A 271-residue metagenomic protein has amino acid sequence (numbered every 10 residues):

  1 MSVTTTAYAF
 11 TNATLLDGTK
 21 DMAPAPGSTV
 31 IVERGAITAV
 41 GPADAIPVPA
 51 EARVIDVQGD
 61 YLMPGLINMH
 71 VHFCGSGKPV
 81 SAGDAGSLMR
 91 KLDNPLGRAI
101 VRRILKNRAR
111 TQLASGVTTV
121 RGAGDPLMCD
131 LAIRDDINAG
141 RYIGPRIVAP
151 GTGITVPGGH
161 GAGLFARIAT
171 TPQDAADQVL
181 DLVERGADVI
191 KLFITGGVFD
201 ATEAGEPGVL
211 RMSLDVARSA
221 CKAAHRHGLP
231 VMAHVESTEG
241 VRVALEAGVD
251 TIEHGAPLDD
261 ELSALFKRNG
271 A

Functional and structural regions predicted by a protein language model:
S2-T6, L15, T19-M63: Histidine-rich, glycine-flanked metal-binding segment
A13, V30, G35, G59 (+8 more regions): Divalent metal-coordination and catalytic microenvironments
Y61-D136, A247: Metal-associated gating/positioning segment near the N- to mid-region
G75-R103, I143, G151, T155-G163 (+2 more regions): Active-site gating loops and adjacent loop-to-helix segments of metal-dependent hydrolytic enzymes
N94, I104-D130, G144-T155, A187-A201 (+3 more regions): Divalent metal-dependent hydrolysis catalytic cores, especially in the metallo-beta-lactamase
V101-A109, A169-L182, E236-G240: Short, acidic/polar
G158-D215, D250: Active-site gating/metal-coordination segments in enzymes
G196-A271: Active-site core of metal-dependent hydrolases
